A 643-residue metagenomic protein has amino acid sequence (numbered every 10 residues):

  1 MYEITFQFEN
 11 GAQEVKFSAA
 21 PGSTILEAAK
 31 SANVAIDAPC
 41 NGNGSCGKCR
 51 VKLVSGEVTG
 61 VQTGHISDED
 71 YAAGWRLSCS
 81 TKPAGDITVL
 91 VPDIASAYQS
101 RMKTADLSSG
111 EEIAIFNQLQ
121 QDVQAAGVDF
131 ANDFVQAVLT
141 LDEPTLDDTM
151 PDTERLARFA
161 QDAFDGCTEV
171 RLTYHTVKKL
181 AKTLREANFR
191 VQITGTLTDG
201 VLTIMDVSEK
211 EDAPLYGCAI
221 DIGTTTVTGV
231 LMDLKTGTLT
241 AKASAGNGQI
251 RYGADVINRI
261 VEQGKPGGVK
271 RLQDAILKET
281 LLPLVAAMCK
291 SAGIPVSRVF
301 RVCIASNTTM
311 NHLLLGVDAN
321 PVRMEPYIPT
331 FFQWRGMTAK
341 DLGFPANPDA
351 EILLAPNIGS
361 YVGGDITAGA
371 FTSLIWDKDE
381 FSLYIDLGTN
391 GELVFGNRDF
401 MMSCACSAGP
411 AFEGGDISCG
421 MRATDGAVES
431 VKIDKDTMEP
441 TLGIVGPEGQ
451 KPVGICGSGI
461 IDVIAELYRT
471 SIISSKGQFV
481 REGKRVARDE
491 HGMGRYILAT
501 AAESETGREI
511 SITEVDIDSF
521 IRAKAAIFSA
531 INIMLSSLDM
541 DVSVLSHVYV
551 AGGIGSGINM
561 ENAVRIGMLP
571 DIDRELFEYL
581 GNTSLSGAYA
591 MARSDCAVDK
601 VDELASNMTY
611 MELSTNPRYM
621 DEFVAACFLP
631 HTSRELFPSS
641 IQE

Functional and structural regions predicted by a protein language model:
A35-V61, D68-D86: Local cysteine-cluster metal-coordination motifs and their immediate loop/turn environment, predominantly Fe-S cluster
D70, L77-A219, T224, T236 (+8 more regions): Nucleotide/phosphate-binding catalytic cleft detector across ATP-hydrolyzing and phosphate-transferring enzymes
I220-T224, G229-L231, G237-I257, P321-W334 (+3 more regions): Glycine-rich phosphate-binding loop of actin/hexokinase-like ATP-binding domains
G248-S291, D416, A427-K432, S519-R522 (+1 more regions): N-terminal phosphate-binding loop and adjacent alpha-helix
L281-F300, I531-S546: Phosphate/pyrophosphate-binding loops at sites that engage ATP/ADP/AMP, CoA/4′-phosphopantetheine, polyphosphate
N307-P321, G492, M540-S543, G552-D571 (+1 more regions): Short glycine/threonine-rich loop-to-helix capping motif typified by GTGT followed within a few residues by an Asp-Pro
N397-D399, M540-L604: Catalytic phosphate/nucleotide-handling subdomain of diverse soluble enzymes
Y468-L538: A contiguous, well-structured pocket-lining segment that forms one wall/lid of small-molecule binding clefts in soluble
